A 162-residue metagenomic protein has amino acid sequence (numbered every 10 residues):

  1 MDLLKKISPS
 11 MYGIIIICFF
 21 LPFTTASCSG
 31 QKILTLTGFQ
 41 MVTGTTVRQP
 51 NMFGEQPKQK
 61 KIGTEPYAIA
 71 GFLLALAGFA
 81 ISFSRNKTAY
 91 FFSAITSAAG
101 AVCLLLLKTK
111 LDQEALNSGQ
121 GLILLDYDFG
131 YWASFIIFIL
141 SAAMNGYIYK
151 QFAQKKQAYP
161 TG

Functional and structural regions predicted by a protein language model:
M1-G162: Compact integral membrane and secretory-pathway proteins
